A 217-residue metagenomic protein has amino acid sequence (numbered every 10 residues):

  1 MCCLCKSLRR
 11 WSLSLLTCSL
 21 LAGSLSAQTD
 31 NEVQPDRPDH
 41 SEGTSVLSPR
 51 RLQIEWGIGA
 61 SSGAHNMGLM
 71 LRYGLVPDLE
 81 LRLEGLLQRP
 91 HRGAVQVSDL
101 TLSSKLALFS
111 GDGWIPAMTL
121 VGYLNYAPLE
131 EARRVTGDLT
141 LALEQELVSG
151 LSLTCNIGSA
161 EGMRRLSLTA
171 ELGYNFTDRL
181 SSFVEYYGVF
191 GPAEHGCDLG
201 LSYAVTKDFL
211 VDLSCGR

Functional and structural regions predicted by a protein language model:
M1-Q34: Cleavable N-terminal export/targeting peptides
A27-R217: Transmembrane beta-barrel domains of Gram-negative outer membranes and organellar outer membranes
